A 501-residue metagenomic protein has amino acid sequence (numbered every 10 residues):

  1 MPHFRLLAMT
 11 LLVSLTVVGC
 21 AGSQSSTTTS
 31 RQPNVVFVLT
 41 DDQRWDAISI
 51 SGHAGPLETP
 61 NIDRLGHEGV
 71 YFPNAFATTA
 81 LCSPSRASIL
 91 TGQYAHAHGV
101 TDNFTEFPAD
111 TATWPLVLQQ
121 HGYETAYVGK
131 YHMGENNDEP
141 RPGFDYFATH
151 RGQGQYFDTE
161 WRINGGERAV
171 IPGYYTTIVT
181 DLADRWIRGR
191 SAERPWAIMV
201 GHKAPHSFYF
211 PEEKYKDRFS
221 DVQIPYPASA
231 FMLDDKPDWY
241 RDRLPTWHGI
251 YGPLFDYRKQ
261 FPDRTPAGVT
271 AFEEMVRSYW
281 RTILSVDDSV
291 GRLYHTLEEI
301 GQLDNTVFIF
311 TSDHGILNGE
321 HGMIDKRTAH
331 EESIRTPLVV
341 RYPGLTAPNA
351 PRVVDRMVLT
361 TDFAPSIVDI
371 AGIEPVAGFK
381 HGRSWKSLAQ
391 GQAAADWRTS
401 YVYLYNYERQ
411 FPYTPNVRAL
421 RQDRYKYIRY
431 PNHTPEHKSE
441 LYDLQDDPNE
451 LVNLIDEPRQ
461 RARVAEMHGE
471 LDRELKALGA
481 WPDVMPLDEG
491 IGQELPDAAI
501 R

Functional and structural regions predicted by a protein language model:
M1-M9: Bacterial N-terminal signal peptides that target proteins for export
A8-G19: Bacterial N-terminal signal peptides
C20-S439, P448-G469, R473-K476, D483-M485 (+1 more regions): Formylglycine-dependent sulfatase
Q445: Residues forming the ATP-binding cleft of Hanks-type serine/threonine protein kinase domains
